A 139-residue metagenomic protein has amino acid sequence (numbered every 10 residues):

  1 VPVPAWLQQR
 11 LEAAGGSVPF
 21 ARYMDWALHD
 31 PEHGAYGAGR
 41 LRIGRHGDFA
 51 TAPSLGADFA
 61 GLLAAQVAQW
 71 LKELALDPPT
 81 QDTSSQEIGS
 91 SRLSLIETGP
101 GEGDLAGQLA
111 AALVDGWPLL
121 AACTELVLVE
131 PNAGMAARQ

Functional and structural regions predicted by a protein language model:
V1, D25, R92-L95: Generic detector of short, locally flexible boundary/turn motifs and exposed helical patches
V1-L7: Charged, compositionally biased N-terminal leader segments and the immediate start of the first structured element
P4, S17-A21, H33, A106 (+1 more regions): Alpha-helix initiation and N-capping motif
Q9-L74: Conserved Class I S-adenosyl-L-methionine-dependent methyltransferase catalytic core
T51, T80-T83, T98, T124: Residue-identity detector for threonine
L55-A75, R92-Q139: SAM cofactor-binding core of SAM-dependent methyltransferases, primarily the Rossmann-like beta-alpha-beta module
P78-S91: Intrinsic disorder/low-complexity segments
